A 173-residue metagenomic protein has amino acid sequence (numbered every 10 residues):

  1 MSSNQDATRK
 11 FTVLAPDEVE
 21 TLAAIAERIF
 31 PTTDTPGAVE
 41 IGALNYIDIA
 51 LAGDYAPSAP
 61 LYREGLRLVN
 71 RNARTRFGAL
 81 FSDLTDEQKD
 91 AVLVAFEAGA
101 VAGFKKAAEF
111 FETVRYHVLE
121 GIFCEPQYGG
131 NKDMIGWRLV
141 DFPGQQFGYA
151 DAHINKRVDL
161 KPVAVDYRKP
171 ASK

Functional and structural regions predicted by a protein language model:
M1-S2: Structured mid-domain segments that build the active-site/substrate or prosthetic-cofactor binding neighborhood
D6-A7, D17-A24, R28, N45-K173: Mature-region segments of soluble proteins
P31: Glycine-rich phosphate/pyrophosphate-binding beta-alpha loops
P36-I41, P57: Zn2+-dependent metallopeptidase catalytic domains
